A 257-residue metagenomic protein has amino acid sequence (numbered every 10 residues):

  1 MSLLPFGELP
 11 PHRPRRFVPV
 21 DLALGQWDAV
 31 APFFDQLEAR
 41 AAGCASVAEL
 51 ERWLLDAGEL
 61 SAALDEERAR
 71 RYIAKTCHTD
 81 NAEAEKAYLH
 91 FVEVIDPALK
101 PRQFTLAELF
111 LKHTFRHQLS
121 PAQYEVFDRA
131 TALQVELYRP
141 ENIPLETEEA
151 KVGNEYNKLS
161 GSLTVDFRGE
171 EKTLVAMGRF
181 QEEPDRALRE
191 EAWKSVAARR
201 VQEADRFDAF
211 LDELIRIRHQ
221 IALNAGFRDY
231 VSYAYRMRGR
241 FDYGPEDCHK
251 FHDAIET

Functional and structural regions predicted by a protein language model:
M1-T257: A well-structured
